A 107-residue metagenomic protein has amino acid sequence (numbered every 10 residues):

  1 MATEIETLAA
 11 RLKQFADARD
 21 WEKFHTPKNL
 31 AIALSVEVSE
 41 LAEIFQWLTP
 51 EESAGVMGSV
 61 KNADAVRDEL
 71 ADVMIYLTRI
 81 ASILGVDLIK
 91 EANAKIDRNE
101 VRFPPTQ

Functional and structural regions predicted by a protein language model:
M1-L70, M74-Q107: Flexible "arm" and connector segments at domain edges
